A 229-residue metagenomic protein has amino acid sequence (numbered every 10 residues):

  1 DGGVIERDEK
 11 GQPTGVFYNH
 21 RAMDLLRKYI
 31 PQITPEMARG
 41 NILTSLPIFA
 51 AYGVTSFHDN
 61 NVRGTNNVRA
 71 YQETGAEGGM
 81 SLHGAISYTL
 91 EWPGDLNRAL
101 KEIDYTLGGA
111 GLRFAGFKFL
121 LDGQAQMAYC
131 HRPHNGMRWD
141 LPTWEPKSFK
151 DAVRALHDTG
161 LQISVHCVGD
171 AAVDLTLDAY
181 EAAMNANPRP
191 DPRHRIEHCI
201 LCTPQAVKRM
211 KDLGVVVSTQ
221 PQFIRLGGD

Functional and structural regions predicted by a protein language model:
D1-S87, D104-H157: Catalytic pocket of metal/acid-base enzymes, prominently hydrolases
V54-L96, A115, W139-D229: Active-site core of metal-dependent hydrolases
R98-E102: Short beta-alpha junctions and helix-cap segments that line functional grooves
